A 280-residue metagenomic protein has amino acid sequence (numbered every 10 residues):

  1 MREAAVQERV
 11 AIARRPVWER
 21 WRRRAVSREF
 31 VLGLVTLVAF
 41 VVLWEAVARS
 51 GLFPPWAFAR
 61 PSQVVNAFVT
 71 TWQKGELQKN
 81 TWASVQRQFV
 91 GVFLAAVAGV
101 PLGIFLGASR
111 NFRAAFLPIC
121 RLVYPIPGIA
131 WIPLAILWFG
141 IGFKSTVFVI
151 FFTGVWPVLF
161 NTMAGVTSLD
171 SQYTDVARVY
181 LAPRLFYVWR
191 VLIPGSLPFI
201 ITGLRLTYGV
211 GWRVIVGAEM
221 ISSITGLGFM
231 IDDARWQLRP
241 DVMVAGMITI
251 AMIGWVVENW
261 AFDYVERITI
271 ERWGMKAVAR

Functional and structural regions predicted by a protein language model:
M1-T36, F262-R280: Transmembrane alpha-helical segments of polytopic membrane transport and secretion proteins
R14-S27, R49-L94: Periplasmic/extracellular loop-to-transmembrane helix junction in inner-membrane transport proteins
A59-V69, Q73, W212, S222-R235: Short hydrophobic, aromatic-rich alpha-helical segments embedded in or entering the lipid bilayer of multi-pass
V90-C120: Transmembrane-helix boundary motif in ABC transporter permease subunits
P118, V158-G203, L227: Short cytoplasmic-facing helical segments at TM-TM junctions of multi-pass membrane proteins
R121-P157, A164-G165: Generic hydrophobic transmembrane alpha-helix motif, especially the helices
F148, F152, R184-A218, D241 (+2 more regions): Transmembrane alpha-helices
L227-Y264: Hydrophobic alpha-helical transmembrane segments of polytopic membrane proteins
